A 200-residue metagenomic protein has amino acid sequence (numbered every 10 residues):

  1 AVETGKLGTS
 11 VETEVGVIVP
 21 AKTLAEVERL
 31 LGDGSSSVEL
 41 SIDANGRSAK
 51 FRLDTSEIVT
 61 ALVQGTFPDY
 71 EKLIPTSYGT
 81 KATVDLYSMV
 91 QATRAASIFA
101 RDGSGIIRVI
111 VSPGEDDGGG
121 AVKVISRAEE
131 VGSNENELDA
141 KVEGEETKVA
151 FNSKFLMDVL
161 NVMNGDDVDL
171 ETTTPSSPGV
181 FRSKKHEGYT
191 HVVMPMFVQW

Functional and structural regions predicted by a protein language model:
A1-V2, S10-V63, Y78-W200: DNA polymerase processivity clamps
